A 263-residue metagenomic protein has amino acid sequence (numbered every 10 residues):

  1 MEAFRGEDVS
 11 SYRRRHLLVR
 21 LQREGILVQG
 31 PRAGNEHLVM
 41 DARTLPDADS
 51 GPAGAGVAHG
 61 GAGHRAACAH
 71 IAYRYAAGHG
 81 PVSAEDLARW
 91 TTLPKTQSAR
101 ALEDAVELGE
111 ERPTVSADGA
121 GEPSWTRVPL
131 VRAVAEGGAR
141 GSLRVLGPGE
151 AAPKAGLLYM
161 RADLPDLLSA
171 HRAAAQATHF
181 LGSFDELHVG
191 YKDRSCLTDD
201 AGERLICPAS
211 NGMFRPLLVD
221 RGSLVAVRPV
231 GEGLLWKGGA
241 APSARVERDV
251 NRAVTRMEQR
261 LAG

Functional and structural regions predicted by a protein language model:
M1-H188, K192-C196, D200-G263: Long, low-complexity intrinsically disordered regions
